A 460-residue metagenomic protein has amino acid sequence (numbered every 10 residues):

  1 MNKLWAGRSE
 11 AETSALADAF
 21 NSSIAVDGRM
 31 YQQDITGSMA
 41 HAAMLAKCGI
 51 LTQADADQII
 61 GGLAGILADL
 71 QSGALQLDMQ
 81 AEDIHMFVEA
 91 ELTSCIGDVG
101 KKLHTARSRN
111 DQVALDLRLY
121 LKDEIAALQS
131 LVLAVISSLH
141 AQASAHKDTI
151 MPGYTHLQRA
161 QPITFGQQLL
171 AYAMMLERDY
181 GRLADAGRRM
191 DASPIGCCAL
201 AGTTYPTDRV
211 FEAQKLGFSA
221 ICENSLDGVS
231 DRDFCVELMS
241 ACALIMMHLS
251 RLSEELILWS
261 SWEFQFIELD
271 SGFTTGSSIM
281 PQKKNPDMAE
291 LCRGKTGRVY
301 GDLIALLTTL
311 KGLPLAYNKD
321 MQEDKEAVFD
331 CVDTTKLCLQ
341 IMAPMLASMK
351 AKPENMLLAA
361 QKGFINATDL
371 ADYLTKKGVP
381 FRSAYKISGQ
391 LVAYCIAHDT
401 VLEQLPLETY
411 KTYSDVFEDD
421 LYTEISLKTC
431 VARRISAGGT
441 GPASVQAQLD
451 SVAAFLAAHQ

Functional and structural regions predicted by a protein language model:
M1-G202, T207-F211, T275-G276, L291 (+3 more regions): A helix-coil-helix interface module used to build multimeric assemblies and to scaffold catalytic/cofactor sites
M1-G37, D98-V99, M280-Q460: Glycine-rich cofactor/substrate-binding loops
S38, H85, E89, C235-L238 (+2 more regions): Short runs of predominantly hydrophobic/aromatic residues within well-ordered alpha helices that form helix-helix
H41, G62-D69, E91, C95 (+16 more regions): Generic, well-ordered alpha-helical scaffold segments in large soluble proteins
H41-L51, Y120, Q167, V236-L244 (+1 more regions): Short, well-ordered beta-strand elements within core beta-sheets of diverse protein domains
K122, Q129, S144, P152 (+5 more regions): Charged, flexible cofactor/metal-binding loops and thiol motifs
